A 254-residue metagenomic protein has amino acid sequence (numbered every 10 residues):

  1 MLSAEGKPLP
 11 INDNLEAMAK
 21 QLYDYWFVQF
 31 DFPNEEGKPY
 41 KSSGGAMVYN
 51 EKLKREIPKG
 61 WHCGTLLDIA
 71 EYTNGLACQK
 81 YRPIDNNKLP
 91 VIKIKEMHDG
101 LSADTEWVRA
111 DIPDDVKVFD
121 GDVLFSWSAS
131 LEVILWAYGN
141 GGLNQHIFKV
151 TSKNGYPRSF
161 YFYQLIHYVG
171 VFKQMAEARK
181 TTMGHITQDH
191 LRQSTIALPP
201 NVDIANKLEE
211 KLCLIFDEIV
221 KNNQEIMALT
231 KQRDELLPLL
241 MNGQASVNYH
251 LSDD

Functional and structural regions predicted by a protein language model:
M1-G6, I147-R158, Q174, G184 (+1 more regions): Proline-centric
L2, Q29, E35-E36, N74 (+3 more regions): Secondary-structure transition motif
L2-Y25, S42-L76, V202-N248, S252: Non-catalytic DNA-recognition/assembly elements of restriction-modification systems
F30-M47: Short, solvent-exposed, mixed-charge loop/turn linkers that connect secondary-structure elements
G37, Q79-N87, M175-A178: Short coil/turn segments at secondary-structure boundaries
M47-L53, G64-Y81, K88-D120, L143 (+1 more regions): Sequence-specific dsDNA recognition surfaces
K93-I94, I112-V171, A176-T181, T187-L191: A short beta-sheet element
D99-L101, E132-I134, V247: Flexible loop/turn segments at secondary-structure boundaries
